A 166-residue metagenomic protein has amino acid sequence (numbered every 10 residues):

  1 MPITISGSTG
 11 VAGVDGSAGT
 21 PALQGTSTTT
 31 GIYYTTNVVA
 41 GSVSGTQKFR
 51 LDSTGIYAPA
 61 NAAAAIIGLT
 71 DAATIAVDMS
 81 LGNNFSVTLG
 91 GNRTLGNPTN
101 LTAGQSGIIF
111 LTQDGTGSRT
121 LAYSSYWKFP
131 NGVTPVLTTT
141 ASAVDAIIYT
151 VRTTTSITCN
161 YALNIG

Functional and structural regions predicted by a protein language model:
M1-D15, L163-G166: Short, intrinsically disordered N-terminal pre-domain segments
P2-G10, S27-P59, S156: Beta-strand-rich receptor-binding modules of extracellular spikes/adhesins
G10-T30, G90-T94, Y126-T134: Extracellular/surface-exposed low-complexity repeats and stalk/linker segments enriched in Gly/Pro and small polar
G16-A22, N37-V38, S80-N84: Short, hydrophobic/aromatic-rich segments at coil-to-beta transitions
G19, T28, N37, Q47 (+3 more regions): Residue-level marker for the onset of beta-strands and adjacent loop->beta junctions in well-ordered domains
I56-L81: Extracellular beta-solenoid/beta-roll
V77, F85-T88: A mid-sequence, solvent-exposed acidic-amphipathic segment
V87-G166: Acidic, glycine/polar-enriched metal-coordinating patches/loops that mediate binding to polyanionic ligands
